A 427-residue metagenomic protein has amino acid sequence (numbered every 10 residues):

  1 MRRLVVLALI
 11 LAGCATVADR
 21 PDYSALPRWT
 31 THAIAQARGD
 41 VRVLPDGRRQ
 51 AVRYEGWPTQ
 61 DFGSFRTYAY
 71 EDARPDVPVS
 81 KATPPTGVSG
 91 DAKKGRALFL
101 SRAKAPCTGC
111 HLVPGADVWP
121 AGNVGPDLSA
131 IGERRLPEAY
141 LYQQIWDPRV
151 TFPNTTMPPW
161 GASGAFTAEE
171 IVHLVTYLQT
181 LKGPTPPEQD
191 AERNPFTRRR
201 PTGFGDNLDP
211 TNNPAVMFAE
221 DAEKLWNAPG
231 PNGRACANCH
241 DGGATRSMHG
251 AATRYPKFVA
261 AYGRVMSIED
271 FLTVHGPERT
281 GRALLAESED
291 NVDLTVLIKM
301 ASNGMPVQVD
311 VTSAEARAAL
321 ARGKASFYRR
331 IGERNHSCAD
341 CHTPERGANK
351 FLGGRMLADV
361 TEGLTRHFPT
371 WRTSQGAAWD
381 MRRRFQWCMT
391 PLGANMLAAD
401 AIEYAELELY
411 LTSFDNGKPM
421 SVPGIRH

Functional and structural regions predicted by a protein language model:
M1-L7: Sec-dependent signal peptide recognition, specifically the positively charged N-region followed immediately by
C14-A92, Q144, V175-F218, P256-A321 (+4 more regions): Post-cleavage N-terminal segment of exported redox proteins
F65-P78, G87-P114, P195-G203, P210-G242 (+2 more regions): Sequence/structural segment immediately N-terminal to covalent heme-attachment motifs in c-type and related
F99, W160, L174-Y177, W226 (+3 more regions): Conserved hydrophobic/aromatic "anchor" residues that stabilize well-ordered secondary structure elements
S101-K104, V113, D147-T151, Y177 (+1 more regions): Glycine-rich, acidic and aromatic/proline-enriched surface loops and short helix-turn segments that act as binding
T108-W146, T156-A162, T202-F204, V216-A219 (+2 more regions): Gly/Gly-Pro-rich "capping" loops immediately C-terminal to redox-active cysteine motifs in periplasmic/lumenal
